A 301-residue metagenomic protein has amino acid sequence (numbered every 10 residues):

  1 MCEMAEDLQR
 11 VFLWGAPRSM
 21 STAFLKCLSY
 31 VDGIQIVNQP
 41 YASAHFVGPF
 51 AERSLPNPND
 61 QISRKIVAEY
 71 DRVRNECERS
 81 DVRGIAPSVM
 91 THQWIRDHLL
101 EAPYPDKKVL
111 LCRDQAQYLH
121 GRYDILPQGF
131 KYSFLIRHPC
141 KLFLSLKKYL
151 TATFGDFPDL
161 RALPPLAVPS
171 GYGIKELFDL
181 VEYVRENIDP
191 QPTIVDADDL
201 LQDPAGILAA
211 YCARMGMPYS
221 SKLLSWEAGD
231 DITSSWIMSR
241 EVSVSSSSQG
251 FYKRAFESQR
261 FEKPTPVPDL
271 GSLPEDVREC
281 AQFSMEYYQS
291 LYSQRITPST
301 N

Functional and structural regions predicted by a protein language model:
M1-H98: PAPS-dependent sulfotransferase catalytic core
C2-V11, P218-N301: PAPS-dependent sulfotransferases, especially Golgi type II membrane carbohydrate sulfotransferases
A5-D7, L100-D106, I125-Q128: Flexible, charged surface loops at secondary-structure boundaries
R10, V109, K131-F134: Structural motif
F12, L110-L111, T193-D196: Short catalytic-loop micro-motif centered on adjacent basic/acidic residues
V89-M90, P192, L223-W226: A structure-centric feature marking long, well-folded core domains of fungal metabolic enzymes and membrane transporters
T91-Q93, D97-G121: Glycine-rich phosphate-binding loop used to anchor ATP phosphates in small-molecule kinases, encompassing both
Q115-K222, S239-S245, Q249-G250: PAPS-dependent sulfotransferase catalytic domain
